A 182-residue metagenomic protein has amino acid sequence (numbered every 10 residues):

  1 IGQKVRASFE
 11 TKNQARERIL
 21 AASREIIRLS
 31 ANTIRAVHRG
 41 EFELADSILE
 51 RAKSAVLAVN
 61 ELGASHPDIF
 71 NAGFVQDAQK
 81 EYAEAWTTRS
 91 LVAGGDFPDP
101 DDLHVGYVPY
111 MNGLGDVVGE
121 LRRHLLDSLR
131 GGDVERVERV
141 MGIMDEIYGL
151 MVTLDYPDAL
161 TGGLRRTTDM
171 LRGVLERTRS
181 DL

Functional and structural regions predicted by a protein language model:
I1, A22-E25, L29, I48 (+6 more regions): Amphipathic, well-ordered alpha-helical segments in soluble domains
I1-G63: Leu/Val/Ala/Ile-rich N-terminal alpha-helices, chiefly Sec-type signal peptides and the beginnings
T11-A22, V37, E41-L44, P67-D77 (+4 more regions): Non-transmembrane, amphipathic alpha-helical segments
E17, A21-V37, D77-T87, P109-R123: Non-catalytic amphipathic alpha-helical adaptor/oligomerization segments
N32, A36, A55-A58, L62 (+7 more regions): Amphipathic, soluble alpha-helical interaction motifs
I48-H104: Long, charged all-alpha helical bundle/coiled-coil segments in cytosolic proteins
A85-E135, R139-G142, Y148: Long, charge-patterned amphipathic alpha-helical coiled-coil/hairpin "stalk" segments used as oligomerization
D133-L182: Long amphipathic all-alpha helical oligomerization modules
